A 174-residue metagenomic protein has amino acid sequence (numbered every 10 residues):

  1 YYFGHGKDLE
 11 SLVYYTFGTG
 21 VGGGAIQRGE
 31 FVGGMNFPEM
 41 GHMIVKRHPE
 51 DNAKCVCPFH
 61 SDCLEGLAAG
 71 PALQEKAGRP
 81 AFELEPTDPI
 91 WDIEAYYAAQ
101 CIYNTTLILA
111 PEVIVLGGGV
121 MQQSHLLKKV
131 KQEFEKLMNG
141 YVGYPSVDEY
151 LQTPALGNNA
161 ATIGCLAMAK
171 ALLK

Functional and structural regions predicted by a protein language model:
Y2-V13, A25, F31, R47-K174: ATP-binding/phosphotransfer module of carbohydrate and carboxylate kinases, centering on a glycine-rich
G18: Conserved catalytic/binding loops enriched for acidic/polar residues
V21-G23: Active-site histidine-anchored catalytic micro-motif
F37-E50: A short, polar/charged loop-to-alpha-helix boundary motif
